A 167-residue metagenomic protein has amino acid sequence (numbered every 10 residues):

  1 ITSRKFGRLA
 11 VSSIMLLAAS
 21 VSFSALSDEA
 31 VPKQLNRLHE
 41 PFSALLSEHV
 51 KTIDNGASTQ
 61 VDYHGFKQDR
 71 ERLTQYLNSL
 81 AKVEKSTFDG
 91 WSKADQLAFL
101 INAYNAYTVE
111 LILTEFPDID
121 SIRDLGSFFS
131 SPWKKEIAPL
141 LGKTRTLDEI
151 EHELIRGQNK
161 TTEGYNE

Functional and structural regions predicted by a protein language model:
I1-S13: Bacterial N-terminal signal peptides that target proteins for export
A19-S22: N-terminal signal peptide c-region/cleavage motif recognized by signal peptidases
L26-E167: Interaction/scaffold regions that mediate signaling and macromolecular assembly across diverse proteins
